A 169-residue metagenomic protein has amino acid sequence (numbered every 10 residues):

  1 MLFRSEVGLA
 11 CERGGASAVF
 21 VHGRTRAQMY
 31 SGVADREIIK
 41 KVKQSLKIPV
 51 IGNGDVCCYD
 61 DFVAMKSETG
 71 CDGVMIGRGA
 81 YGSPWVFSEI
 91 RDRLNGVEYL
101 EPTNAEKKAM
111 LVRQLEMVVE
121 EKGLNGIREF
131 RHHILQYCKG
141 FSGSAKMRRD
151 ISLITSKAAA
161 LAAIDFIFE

Functional and structural regions predicted by a protein language model:
F3-A18, Y30, E37, K41-G52 (+1 more regions): Alpha/beta catalytic cores of nucleotide-metabolism and tRNA/nucleoside-modifying enzymes
F20-R24: Short beta-strands and strand-loop turn motifs
T25-G32: Short, small-residue-enriched loops and turns at beta-alpha junctions that line or gate enzyme active sites
